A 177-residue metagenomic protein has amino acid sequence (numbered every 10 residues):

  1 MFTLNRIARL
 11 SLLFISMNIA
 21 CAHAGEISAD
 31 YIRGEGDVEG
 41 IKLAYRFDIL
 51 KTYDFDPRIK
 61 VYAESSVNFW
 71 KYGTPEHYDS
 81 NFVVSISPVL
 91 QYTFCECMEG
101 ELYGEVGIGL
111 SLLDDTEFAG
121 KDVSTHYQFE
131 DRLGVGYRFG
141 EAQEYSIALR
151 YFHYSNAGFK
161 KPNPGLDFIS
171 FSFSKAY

Functional and structural regions predicted by a protein language model:
M1-A24: Cleavable N-terminal export/targeting peptides
A22-A24, L50-I59, C95-L102, E141-E144: Short loop/turn motifs that connect adjacent beta-strands in outer-membrane beta-barrel proteins
G25-A29, P57-S65, V84, L102-I108 (+2 more regions): Transmembrane beta-strands of outer-membrane beta-barrel proteins
D30-Y31, G73-H77, F118-V123, N156-F159: Extracellular loop and loop/strand-boundary signature of outer-membrane beta-barrel proteins
Y31-D37, F47-I49, S65-K71, I108-D114 (+2 more regions): Transmembrane beta-strands of outer-membrane beta-barrel pores
R33, F47-I49, Y53, Y92-F94 (+2 more regions): Residue-level signature of outer-membrane beta-barrel architecture
D37-I41, S80-I86, T125-D131, G165-I169: Residues that define the transmembrane beta-barrel architecture of outer-membrane proteins
L43, F139, G165-Y177: Outer-membrane beta-barrel "beta-signal"
